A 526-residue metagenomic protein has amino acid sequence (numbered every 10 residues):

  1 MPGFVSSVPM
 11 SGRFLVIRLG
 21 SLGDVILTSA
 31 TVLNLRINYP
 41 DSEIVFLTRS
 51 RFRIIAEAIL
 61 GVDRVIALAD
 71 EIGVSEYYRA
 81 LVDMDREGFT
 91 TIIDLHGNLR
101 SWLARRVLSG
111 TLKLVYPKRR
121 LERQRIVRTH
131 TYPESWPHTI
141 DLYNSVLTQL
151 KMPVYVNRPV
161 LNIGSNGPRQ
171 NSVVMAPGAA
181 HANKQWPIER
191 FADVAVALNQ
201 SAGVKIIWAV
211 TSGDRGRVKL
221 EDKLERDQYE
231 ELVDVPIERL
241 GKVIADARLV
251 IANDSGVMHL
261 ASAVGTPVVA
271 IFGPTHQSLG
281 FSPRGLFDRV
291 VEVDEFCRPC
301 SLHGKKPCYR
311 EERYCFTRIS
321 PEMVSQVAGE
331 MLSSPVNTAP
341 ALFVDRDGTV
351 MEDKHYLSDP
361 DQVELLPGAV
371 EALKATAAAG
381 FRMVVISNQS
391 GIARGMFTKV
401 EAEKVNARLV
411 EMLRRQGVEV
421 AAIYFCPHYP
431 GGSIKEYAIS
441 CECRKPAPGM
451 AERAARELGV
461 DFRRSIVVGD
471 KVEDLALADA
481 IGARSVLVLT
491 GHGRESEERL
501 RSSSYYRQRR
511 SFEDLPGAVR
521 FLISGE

Functional and structural regions predicted by a protein language model:
M1-A339, D361, S387: Catalytic machinery of carbohydrate-active enzymes, primarily nucleotide-sugar-dependent glycosyltransferases
F89-H96, I244-A252, E442-L475: Conserved Lys-Pro-Asp/Glu-containing loop-to-beta segment of HAD-superfamily phosphomonoesterases, centered on
L99-R106, S255-L260, S433, M450 (+1 more regions): Acidic, divalent-metal-coordinating active-site segment for phosphoryl/phosphodiester hydrolysis, typified by short
Q185-I188, D361-Q362, G395-V400, A438-I439: Short, solvent-exposed loop/turn segments at secondary-structure boundaries
I207-S212, A369, L373-M412, Q416-G432 (+2 more regions): Substrate-recognition element of Asp-dependent hydrolases with the DxDx(T/V) motif
V268-P274, I466-R510: Acidic, Mg2+-coordinating phosphoryl-transfer loop and its flanking beta/alpha structural elements, shared across
A339-V384: Active-site neighborhood of HAD-like aspartate-dependent phosphohydrolases
